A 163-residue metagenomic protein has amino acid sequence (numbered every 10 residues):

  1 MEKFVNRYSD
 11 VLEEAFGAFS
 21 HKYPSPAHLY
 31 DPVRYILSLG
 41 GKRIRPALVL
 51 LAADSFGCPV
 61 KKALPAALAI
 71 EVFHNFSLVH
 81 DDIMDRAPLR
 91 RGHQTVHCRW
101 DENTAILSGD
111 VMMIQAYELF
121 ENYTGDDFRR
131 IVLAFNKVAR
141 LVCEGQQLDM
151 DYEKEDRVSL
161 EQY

Functional and structural regions predicted by a protein language model:
M1-S20: N-terminal amphipathic/basic leader segments beginning at the initiator methionine
S20-Y163: Mg2+-dependent prenyl diphosphate-binding active-site environment of isoprenoid biosynthetic enzymes
